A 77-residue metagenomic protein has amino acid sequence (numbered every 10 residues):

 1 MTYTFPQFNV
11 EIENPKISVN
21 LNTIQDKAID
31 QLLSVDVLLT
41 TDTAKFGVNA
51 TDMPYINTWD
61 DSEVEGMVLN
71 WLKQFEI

Functional and structural regions predicted by a protein language model:
M1-I77: Viral virion structural and adsorption modules
